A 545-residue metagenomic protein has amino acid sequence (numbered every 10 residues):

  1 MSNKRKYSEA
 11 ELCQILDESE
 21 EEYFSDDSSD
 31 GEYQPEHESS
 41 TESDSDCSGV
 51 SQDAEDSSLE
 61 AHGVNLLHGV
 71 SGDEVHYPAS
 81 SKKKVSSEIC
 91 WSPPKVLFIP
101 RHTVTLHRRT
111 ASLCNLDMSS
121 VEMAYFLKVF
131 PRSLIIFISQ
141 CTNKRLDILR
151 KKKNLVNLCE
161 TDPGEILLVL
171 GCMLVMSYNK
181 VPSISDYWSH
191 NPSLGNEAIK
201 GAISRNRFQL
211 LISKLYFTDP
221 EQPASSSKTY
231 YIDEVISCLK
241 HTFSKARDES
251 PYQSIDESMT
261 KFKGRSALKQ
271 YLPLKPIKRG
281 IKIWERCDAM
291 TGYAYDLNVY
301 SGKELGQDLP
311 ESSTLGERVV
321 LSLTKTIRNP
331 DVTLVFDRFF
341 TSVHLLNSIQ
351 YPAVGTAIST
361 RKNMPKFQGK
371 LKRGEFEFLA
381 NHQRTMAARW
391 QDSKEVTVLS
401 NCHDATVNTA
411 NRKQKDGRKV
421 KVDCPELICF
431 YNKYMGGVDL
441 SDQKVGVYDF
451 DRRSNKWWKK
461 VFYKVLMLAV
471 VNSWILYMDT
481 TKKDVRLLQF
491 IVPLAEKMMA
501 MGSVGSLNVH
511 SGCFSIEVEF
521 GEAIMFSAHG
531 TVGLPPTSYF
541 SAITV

Functional and structural regions predicted by a protein language model:
S2-R361, H403, V445, K459-F462 (+7 more regions): N-terminal initiation segments
K84-V121, F126, P352, N363-L466 (+1 more regions): An anionic, glycine-rich sequence signature occurring as long contiguous blocks
A294, M386-A387, A410, G512 (+1 more regions): A structural signal for short, hydrophobic beta-strand segments that form beta-sheets in beta-rich/all-beta domains
D337, I524-V545: Cys/His-rich Zn2+-coordinating "finger/knuckle" modules used by eukaryotic regulatory proteins
D484-F490, V504, P536-V545: Folded interaction cores of globular domains that provide primary macromolecule-binding surfaces
F490-L534: Intrinsically disordered, low-complexity acidic/polar tracts
